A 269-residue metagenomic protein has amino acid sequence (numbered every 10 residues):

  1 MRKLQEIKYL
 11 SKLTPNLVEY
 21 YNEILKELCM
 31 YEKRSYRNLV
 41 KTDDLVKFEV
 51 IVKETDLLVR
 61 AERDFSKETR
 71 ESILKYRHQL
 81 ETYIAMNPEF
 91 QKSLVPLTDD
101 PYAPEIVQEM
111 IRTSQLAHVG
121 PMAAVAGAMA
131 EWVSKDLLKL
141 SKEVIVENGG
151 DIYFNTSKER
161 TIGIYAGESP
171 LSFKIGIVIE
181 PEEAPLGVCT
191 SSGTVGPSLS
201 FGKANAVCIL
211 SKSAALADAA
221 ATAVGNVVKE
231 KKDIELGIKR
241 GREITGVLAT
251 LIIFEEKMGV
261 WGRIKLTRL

Functional and structural regions predicted by a protein language model:
Y9, L13-T14, Y21-L57, E62-F65: N-terminal basic/disordered segments at the start of proteins
K41-T42, K75, Q79-I106: N-terminal short beta-loop-beta anion/metal-coordinating cradle
V50-N87: Polybasic, low-complexity association/targeting segments
D64, G150-D151, A214, E255-K257: Short, ordered loop/turn segments at secondary-structure junctions
I84-T98, E143, E230-W261: Flexible, glycine/charged-enriched surface loops at secondary-structure junctions
Q108-V119, A123-V133, L137, S141-G237: Conserved mixed alpha/beta catalytic, RNA-binding, or beta-rich assembly cores of soluble enzyme, regulatory
G262-L269: Conserved, well-ordered active-site substructure
